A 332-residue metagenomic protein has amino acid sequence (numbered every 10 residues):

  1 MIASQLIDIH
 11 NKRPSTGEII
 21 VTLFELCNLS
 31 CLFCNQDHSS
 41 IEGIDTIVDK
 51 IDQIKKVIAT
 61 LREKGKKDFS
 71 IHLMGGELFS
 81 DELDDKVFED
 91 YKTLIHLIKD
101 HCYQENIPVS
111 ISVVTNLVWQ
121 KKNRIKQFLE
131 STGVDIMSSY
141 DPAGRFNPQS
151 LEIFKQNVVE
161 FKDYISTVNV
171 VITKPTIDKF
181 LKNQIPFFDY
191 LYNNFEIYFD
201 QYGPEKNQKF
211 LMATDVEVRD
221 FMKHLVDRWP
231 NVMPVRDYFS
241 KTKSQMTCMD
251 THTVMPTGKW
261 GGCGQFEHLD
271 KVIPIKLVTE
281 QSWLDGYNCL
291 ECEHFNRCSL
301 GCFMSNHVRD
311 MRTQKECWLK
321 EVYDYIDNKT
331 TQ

Functional and structural regions predicted by a protein language model:
M1-I9: Long, charge-rich, low-complexity alpha-helical segments
I2, Q265-Q332: Flexible mid-to-C-terminal extensions adjoining Fe-S/redox cofactors in radical SAM and related proteins
H10-K50: Canonical Radical SAM [4Fe-4S] cluster-binding loop centered on the CxxxCxxC motif and its immediate flanking residues
G17, K67, C248, T257 (+1 more regions): Exposed loop/turn and edge beta-strand positions of beta-sandwich/beta-sheet ligand-binding modules
N28, L78, V118-W119, A143 (+4 more regions): Short, solvent-exposed loop/turn segments at secondary-structure junctions
S40, I54-M74, D81-Q201: Radical SAM/AdoMet-radical enzyme domain recognition
K56-G76, Q314-Q332: Short Fe-S-cluster ligation motifs
F187, N194-E196, D200-D270: A C-terminal junction/extension of Radical SAM enzymes
